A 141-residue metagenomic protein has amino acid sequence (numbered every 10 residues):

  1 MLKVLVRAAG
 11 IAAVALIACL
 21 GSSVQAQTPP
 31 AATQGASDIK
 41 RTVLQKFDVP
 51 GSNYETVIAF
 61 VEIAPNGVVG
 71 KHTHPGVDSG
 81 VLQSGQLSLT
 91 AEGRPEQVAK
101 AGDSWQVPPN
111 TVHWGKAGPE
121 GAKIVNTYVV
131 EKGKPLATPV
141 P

Functional and structural regions predicted by a protein language model:
L2-G10, V14-V57, E96-V98, Q106 (+1 more regions): A short, N-terminal "cap"/entry segment at the start of jelly-roll beta-barrel domains of the cupin/DSBH fold
N53-Y54, N66-V81: A short beta-loop-beta micro-motif enriched in histidine and acidic residues
A59-E62, S88, Q106, N126-V129: Soluble periplasmic/extracytoplasmic beta-strand elements of cell-envelope proteins
I63-A64, G93-N110: Short acidic-glycine-tyrosine-enriched beta hairpin
V69-H74, A91, K116-A117: Short histidine-centered beta-strand/loop micro-motifs that create catalytic or ligand/metal-coordination sites
P75-G93, D103: Glycine- and acidic-residue-biased ligand/ion/polar-headgroup-sensing regions
N110-P135: Ligand-binding loop in jelly-roll beta-barrel domains
